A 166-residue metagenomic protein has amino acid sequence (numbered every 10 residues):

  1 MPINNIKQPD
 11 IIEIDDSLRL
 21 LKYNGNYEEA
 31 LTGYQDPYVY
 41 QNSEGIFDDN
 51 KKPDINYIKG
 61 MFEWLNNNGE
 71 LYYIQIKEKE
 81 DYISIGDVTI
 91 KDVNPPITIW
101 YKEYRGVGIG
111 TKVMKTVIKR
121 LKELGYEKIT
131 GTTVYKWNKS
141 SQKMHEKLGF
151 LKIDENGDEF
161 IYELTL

Functional and structural regions predicted by a protein language model:
M1-I55, K59-G60: A short, well-structured alpha-helix characteristic of acyl/acetyltransferase catalytic modules
N5-I6, D154-L166: C-terminal "cap" of GNAT-fold acetyltransferases
G60-I74: A short helix-loop-beta-strand connector motif used in the catalytic cores of GNAT acetyltransferases and, in some
E70-I85: Conserved beta-hairpin
D87-K102, T132, F160: Conserved acetyl-CoA binding element of GNAT-fold acetyltransferases
W100, G131-Q142: Conserved beta-strand-loop-alpha-helix junction that forms the acyl-donor binding cleft
G106-R120, K139-K147: Conserved acetyl-CoA-binding loop-helix of GNAT-fold acetyltransferases
L121-V134: Conserved GNAT acetyl-CoA-binding A-motif
